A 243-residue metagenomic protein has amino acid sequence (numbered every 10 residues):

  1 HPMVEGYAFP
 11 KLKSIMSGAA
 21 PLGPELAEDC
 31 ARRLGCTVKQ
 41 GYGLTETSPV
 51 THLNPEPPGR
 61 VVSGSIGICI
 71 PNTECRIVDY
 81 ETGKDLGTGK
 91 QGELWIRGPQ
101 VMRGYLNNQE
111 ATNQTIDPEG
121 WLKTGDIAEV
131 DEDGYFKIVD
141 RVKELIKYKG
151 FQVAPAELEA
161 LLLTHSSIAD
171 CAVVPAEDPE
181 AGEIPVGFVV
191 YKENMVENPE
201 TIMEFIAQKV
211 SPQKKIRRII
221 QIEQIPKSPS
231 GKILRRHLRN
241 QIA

Functional and structural regions predicted by a protein language model:
H1-V61, E74: Gly/Ser/Thr-rich phosphate-binding loop
M3, K11, G35, N72 (+4 more regions): Glycine-centered tight turns that cap/initiate beta-strands
A19, G43, G67, G98 (+2 more regions): Active-site glycine-centered loops adjacent to acidic/histidine catalytic or metal-binding residues that shape
K39-E46, I66-C69, V174-E177, I220: Beta-strand->loop->alpha-helix junctions that form or flank phosphate-binding loops in nucleotide-handling enzymes
I68-N72, K84-T115, V153: Conserved ATP/PPi-binding loop(s) of AMP-dependent carboxylate-activating enzymes
P71-T73, G92, E183-P185, R217 (+1 more regions): Change "...and in nucleic-acid phosphodiester-cleaving endonucleases..." to "...and in nucleic-acid processing enzymes
E74, D79-T82, Q91, E119 (+4 more regions): Residue-level recognition of short loop/turn positions
G98, R103-G104, N113, I127-K214 (+3 more regions): AMP-binding/adenylate-forming catalytic core of the ANL superfamily
